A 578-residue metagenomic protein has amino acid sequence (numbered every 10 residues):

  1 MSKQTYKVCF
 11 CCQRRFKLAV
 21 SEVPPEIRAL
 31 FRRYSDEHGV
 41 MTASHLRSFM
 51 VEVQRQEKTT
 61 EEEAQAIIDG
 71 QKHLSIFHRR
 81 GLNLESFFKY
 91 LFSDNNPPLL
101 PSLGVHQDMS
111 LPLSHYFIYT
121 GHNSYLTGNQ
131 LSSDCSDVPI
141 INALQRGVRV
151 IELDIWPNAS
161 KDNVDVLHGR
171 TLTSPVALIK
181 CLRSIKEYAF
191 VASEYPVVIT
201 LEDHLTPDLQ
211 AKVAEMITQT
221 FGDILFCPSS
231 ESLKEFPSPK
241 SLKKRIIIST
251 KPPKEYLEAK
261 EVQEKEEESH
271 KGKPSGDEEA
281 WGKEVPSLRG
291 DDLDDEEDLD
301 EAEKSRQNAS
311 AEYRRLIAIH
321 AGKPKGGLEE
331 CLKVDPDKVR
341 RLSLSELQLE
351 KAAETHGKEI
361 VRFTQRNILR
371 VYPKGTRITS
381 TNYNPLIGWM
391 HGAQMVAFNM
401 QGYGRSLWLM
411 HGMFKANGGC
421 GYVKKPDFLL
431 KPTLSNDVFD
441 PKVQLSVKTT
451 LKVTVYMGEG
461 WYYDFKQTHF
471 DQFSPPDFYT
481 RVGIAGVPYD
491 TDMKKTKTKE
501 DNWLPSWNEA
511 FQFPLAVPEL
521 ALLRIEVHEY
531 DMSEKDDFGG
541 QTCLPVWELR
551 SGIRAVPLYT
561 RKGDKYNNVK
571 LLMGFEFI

Functional and structural regions predicted by a protein language model:
M1-V150, W156-A393, F398-D464, T468-H469: Long, acidic (Asp/Glu-rich), low-complexity accessory segments flanking structured domains
V51, A485-Y489, Y530-M532: Change "in extracellular beta-sheet-rich domains … of secreted and cell-surface proteins" to "in beta-sheet-rich domains
P207, E215-T220, I224-C227, L407 (+1 more regions): C2-type phospholipid-binding modules
D477-G486: Extended low-complexity, serine/threonine- and proline-enriched intrinsically disordered segments
Y489-D501: Short Trp-Ser/Thr-centered turn/loop motifs at beta-strand boundaries
K499-P505, W547-L549: Short proline/glycine- and polar residue-rich coil/turn motifs
P505-A516, L544: Exposed aromatic-hydrophobic patches
